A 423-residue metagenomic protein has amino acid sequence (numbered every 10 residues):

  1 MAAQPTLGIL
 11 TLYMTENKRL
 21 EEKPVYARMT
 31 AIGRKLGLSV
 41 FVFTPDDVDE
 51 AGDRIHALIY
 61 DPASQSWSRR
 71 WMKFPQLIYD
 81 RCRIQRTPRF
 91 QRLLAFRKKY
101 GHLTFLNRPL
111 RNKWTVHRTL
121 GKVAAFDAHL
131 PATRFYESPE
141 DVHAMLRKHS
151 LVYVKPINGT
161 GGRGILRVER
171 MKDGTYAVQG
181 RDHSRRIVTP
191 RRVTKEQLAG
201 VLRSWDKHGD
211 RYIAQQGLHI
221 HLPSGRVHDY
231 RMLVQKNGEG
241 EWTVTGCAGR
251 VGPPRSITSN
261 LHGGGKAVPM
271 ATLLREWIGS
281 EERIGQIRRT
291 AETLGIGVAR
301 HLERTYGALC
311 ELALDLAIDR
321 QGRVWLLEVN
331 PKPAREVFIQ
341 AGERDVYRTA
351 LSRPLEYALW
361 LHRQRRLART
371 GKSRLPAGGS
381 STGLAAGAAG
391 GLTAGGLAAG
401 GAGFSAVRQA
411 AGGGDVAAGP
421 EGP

Functional and structural regions predicted by a protein language model:
P5-N17: Nucleotide-activated donor-dependent transferases that construct or modify glycoconjugates
I9, Y79-D80, V154, Q215: Redox-cofactor binding/interface segments in oxidoreductases and associated redox assembly factors
L20-R28, L38-D141: Conserved N-proximal alpha/beta basic substrate-recognition cap immediately N-terminal to, or forming the N-lobe
A63, E169-G174, K236-G240, D319-Q321: Short acidic-glycine loop/turn motifs at beta-strand connectors
N107-Q215: Active-site nucleotide/adenylate-binding loops and adjacent lid/helix of ATP-dependent enzymes
L198-D229, L233-A317, A350-R363: A long amphipathic alpha-helix within ATP-dependent nucleotide-binding catalytic cores
A267-L309, I318-A388, A394-P423: C-terminal active-site "lid" helix and adjoining low-complexity regulatory extension at the edge of ATP-using catalytic
